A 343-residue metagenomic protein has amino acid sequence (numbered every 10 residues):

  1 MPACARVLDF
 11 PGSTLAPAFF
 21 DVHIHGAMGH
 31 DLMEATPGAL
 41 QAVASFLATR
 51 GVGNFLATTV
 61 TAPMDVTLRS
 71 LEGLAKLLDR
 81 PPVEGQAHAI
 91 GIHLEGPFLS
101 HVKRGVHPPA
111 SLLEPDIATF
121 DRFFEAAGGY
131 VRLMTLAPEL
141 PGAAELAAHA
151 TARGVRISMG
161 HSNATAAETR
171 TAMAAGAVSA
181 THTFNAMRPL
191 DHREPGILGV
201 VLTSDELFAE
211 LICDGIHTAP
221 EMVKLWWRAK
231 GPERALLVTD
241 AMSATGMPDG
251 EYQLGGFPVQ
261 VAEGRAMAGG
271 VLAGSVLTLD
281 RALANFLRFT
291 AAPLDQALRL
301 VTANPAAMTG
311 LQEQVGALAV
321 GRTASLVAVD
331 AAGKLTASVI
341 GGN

Functional and structural regions predicted by a protein language model:
P2-Q41, S45: Replace "His-x-His-based motif
G12, H23, L47, L94 (+5 more regions): Conserved, mostly hydrophobic/aromatic
H25, Q41-S70, Q86-H101, A127-E139 (+4 more regions): Divalent metal-dependent hydrolysis catalytic cores, especially in the metallo-beta-lactamase
S100-G128: Conserved phosphate-binding/catalytic loop of the ribokinase/pfkB sugar-kinase fold
D121, E125-M247: Active-site core of metal-dependent hydrolases
P232-G255, Q260-L279, G321: Short acidic/histidine-rich active-site segments
D249, A307, A317-N343: C-terminal cap of metal-dependent C-N hydrolases
A292-D295, L300-A317: A conserved acidic, glycine/proline-rich C-terminal tail/linker
